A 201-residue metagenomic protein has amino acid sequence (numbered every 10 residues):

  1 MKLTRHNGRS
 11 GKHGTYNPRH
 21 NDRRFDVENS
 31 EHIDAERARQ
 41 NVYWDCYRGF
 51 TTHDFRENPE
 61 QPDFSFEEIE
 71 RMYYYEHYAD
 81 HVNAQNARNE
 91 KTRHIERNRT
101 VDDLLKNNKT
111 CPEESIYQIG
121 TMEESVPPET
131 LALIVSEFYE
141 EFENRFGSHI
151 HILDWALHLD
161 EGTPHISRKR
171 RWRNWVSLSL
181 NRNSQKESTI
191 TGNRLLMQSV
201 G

Functional and structural regions predicted by a protein language model:
M1-G201: N-terminal nicking endonuclease/strand-transfer module with a His-rich metal-binding environment and a catalytic Tyr
